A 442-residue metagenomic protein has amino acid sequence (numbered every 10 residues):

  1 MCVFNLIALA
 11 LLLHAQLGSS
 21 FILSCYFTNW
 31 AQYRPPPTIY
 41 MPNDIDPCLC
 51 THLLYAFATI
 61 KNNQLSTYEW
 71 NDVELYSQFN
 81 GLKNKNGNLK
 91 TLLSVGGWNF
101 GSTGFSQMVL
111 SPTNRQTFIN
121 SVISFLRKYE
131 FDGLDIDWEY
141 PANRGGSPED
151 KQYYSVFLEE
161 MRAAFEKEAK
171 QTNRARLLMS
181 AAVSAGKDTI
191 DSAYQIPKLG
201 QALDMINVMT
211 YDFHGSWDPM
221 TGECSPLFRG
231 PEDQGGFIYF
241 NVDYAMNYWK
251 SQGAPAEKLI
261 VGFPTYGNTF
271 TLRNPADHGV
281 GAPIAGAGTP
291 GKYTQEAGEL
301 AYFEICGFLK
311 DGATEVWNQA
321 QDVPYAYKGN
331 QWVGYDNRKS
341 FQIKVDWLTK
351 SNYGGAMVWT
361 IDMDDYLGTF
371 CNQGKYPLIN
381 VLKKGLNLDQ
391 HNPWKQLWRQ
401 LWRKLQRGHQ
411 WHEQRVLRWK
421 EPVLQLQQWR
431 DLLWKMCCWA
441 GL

Functional and structural regions predicted by a protein language model:
C2-S20, M436: Cleavable N-terminal signal peptides of Sec/SRP-targeted secreted and luminal proteins
Q16-L126, Q152, L158-E160, Q373-L397: Glycan-recognition patch characteristic of GH18 chitinases/ENGases and related GlcNAc/peptidoglycan-binding proteins
Y26, V95, H214-G236, F263-W347 (+1 more regions): Glycan-binding loop/region signatures in secreted carbohydrate-active enzymes
F27-N29, F57, L93-G97, W138-Y140 (+4 more regions): A cross-domain feature marking catalytic cores of carbohydrate-active enzymes and several ubiquitous metabolic/repair
L53, L93, I136, M161 (+4 more regions): Conserved, mostly hydrophobic/aromatic
Q64-V73, P141-I305: Substrate-binding surface in catalytic domains of secreted glycosidases
L110-L134, F157-A164, D191-A202: An active-site-proximal structural segment forming one wall of the substrate-binding cleft that immediately precedes
R418, P422, L426-L442: Cleavable C-terminal sorting propeptides in eukaryotic secreted/cell-surface proteins
